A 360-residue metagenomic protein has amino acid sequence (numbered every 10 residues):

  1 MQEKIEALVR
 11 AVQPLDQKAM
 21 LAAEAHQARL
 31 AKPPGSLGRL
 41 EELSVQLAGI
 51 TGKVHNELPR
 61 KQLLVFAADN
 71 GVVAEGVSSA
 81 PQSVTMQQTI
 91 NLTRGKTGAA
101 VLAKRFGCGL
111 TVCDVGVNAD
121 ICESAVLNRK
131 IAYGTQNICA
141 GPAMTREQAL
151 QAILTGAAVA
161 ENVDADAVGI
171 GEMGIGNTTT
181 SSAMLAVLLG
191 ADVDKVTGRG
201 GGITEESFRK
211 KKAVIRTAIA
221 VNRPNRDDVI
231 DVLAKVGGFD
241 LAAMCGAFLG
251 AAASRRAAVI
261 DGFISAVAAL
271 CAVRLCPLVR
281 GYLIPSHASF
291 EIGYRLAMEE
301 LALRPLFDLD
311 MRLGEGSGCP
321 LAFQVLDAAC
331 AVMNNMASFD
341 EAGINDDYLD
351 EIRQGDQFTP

Functional and structural regions predicted by a protein language model:
M1-P360: N-terminal loops that bind phosphate or other acidic moieties and the adjacent beta-alpha structural core
